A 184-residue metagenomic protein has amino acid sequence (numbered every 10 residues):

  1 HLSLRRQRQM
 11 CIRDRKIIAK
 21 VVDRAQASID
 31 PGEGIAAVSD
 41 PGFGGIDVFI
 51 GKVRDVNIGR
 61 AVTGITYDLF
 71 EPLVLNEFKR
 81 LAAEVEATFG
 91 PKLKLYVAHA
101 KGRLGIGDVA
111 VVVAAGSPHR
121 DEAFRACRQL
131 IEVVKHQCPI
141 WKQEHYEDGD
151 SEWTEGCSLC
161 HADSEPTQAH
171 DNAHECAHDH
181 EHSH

Functional and structural regions predicted by a protein language model:
H1-I12: Single conserved hydrophobic/aromatic residue that forms the stacking wall/gate of nucleotide- or nucleobase-binding
R6-R8, G44, V111: Change "...and in nucleic-acid phosphodiester-cleaving endonucleases..." to "...and in nucleic-acid processing enzymes
R13-V109, G116, E122-R128, E132-H184: N-terminal, polar/charged subdomain of small-to-medium soluble alpha/beta proteins
